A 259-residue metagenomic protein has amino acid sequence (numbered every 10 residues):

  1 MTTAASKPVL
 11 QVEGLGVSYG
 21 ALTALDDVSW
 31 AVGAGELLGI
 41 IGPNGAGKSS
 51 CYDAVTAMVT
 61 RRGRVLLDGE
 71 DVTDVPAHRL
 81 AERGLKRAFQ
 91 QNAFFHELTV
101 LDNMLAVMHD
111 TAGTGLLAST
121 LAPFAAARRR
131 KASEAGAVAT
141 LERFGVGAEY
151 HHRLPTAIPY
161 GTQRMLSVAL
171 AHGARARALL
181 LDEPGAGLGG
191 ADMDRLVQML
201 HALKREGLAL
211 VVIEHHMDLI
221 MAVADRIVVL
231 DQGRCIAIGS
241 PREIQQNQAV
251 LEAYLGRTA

Functional and structural regions predicted by a protein language model:
T2-A259: Glycine-rich phosphate-binding loops of nucleotide-dependent enzymes
